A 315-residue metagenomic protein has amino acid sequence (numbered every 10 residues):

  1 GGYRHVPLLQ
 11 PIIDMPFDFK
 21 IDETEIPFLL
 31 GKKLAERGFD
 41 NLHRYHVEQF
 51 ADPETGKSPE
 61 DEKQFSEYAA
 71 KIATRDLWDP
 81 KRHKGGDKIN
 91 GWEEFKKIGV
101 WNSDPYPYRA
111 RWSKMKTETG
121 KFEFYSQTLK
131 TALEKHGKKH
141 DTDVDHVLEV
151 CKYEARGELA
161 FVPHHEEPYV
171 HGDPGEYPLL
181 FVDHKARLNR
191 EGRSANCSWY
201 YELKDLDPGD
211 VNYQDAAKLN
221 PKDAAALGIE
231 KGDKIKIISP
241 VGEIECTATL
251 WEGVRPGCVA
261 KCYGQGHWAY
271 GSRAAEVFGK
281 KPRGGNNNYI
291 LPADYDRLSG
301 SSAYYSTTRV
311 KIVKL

Functional and structural regions predicted by a protein language model:
R4-D79, K185, S198-L315: Long, contiguous, secondary-structure-rich segments that constitute the structural scaffold of globular domains
T55-D205: Long, low-complexity segments enriched in small/aliphatic residues
